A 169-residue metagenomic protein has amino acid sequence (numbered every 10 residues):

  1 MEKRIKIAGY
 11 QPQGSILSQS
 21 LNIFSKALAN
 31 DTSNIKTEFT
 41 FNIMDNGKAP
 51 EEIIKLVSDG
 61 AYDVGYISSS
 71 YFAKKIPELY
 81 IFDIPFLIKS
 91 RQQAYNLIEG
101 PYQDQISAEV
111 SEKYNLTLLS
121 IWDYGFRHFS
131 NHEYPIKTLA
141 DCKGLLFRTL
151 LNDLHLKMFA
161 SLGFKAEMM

Functional and structural regions predicted by a protein language model:
M1-L17, L21-S25, I35-F41, K143-R148: Short, well-ordered beta-strand elements
K26, D63, S68-E167: Contiguous mixed-secondary-structure segments that line small-molecule binding/active-site clefts of soluble domains
D31-T32, A61: Sec/Tat-exported extracytoplasmic proteins
S33-K36, V57: A short glycine-centered flexible hinge/capping loop motif at secondary-structure junctions
T40-K55, Y134, L151-L154, E167-M169: Short helix-initiation/N-cap motifs at beta->coil->alpha
P50-S68: Periplasmic binding protein-like
